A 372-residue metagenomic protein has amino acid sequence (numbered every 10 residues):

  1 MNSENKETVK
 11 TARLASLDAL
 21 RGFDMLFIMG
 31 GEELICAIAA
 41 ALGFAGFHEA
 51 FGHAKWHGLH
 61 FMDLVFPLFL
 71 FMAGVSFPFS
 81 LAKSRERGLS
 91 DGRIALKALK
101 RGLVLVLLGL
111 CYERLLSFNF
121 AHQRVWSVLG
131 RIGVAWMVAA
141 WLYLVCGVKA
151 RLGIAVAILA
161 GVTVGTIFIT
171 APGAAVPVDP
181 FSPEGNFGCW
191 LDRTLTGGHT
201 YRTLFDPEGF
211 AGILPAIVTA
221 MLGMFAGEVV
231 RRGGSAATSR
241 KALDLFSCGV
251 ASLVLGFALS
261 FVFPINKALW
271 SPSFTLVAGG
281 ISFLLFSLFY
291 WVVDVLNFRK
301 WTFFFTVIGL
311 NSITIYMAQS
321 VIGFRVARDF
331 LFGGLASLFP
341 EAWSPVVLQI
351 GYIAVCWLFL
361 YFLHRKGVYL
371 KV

Functional and structural regions predicted by a protein language model:
M1-V372: Alpha-helical transmembrane segments and their immediate juxtamembrane cytosolic regions
